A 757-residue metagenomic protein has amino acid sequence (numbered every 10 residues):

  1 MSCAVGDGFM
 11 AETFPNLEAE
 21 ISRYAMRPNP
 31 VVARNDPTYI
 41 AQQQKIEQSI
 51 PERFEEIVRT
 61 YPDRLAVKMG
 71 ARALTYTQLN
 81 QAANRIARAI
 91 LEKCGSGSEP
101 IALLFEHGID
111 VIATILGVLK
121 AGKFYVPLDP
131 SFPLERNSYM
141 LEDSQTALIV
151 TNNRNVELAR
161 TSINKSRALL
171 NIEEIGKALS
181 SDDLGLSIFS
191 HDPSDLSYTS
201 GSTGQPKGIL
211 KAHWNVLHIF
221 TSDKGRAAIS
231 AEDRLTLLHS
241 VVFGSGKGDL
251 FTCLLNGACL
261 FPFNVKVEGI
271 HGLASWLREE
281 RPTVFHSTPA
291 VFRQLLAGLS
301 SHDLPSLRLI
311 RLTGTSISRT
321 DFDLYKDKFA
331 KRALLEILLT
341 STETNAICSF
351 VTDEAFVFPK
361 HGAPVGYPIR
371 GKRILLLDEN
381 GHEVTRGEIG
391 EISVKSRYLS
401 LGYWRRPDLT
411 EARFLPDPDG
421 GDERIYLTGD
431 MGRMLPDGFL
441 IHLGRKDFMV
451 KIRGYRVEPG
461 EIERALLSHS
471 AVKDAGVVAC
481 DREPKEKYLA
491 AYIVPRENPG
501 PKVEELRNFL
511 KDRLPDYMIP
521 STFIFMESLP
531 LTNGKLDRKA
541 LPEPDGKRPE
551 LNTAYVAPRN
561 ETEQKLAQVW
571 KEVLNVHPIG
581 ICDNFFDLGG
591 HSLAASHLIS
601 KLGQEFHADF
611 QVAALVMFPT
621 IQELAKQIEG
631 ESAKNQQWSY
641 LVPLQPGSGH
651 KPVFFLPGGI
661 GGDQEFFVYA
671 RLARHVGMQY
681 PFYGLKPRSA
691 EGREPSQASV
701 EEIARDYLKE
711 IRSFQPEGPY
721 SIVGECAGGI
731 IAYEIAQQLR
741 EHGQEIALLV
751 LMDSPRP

Functional and structural regions predicted by a protein language model:
M1-T13, A19, M26-N35, I149-L186 (+6 more regions): AMP-dependent adenylate-forming
C3-L196, K211-A212, H218, S318 (+8 more regions): AMP-binding/adenylate-forming domain of the ANL superfamily
I21, F105-I109, K123-Y139, N153-V156 (+6 more regions): ATP-dependent adenylate-forming carboxylate-activation enzymes
M26, I57, F105-G108, D129 (+6 more regions): Conserved AMP-binding
Y61-A73, K93-P100, L443-F448, K473-V477 (+5 more regions): Phosphopantetheine carrier-protein modules
A147, P484-E486, I493, P530-Q637 (+2 more regions): Phosphopantetheine-dependent thiolation modules in NRPS/PKS and related acyl-activating systems
K207-T236, G244-T283: Conserved AMP-binding/adenylation subdomain of ANL enzymes
L255-A258, P282-H286, L296-K360, P364 (+2 more regions): Gly/Ser/Thr-rich phosphate-binding loop
